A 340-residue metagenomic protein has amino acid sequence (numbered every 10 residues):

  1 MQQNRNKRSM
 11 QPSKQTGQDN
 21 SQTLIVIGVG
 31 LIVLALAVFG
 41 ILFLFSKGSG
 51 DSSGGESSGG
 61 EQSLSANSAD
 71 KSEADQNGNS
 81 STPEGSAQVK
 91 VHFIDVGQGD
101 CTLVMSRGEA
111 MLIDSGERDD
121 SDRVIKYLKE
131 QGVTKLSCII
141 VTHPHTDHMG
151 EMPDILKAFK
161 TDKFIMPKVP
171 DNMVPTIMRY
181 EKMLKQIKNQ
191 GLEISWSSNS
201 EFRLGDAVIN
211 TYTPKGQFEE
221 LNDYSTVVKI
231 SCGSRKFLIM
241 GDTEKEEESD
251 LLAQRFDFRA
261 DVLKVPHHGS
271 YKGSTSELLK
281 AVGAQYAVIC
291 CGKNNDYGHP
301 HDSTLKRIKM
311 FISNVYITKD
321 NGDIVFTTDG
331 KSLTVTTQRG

Functional and structural regions predicted by a protein language model:
Q2-K14, T23-G340: Non-globular, low-confidence helical/coil segments that flank catalytic cores
